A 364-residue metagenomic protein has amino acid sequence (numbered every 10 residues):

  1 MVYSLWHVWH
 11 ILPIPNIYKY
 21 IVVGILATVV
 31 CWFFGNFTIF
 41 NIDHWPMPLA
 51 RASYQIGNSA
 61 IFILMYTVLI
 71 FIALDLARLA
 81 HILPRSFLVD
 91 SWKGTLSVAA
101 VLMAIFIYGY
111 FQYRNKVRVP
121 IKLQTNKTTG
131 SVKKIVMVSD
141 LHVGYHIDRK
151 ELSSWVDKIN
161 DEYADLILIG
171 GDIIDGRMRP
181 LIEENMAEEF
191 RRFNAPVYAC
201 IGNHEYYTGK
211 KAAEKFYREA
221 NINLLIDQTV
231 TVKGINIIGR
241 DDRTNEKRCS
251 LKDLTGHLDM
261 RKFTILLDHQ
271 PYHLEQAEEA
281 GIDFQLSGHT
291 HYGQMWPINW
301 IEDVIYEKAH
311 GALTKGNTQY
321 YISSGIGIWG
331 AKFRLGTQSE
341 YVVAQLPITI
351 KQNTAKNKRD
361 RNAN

Functional and structural regions predicted by a protein language model:
M1-R114, K351, N362-A363: Non-catalytic terminal accessory segments
L79-I82, K116-I121, D140: Low-complexity, intrinsically disordered or weakly predicted helical/coil tracts enriched in serine/threonine
W92, L102-T128, G144-K150: Hydrophobic alpha-helical transmembrane segments in integral membrane proteins
Q124-T354: Soluble catalytic domains of enzymes that build or remodel membrane lipids, polysaccharides, and related
K356-N364: Compositionally biased, proline/threonine/alanine/serine-rich low-complexity intrinsically disordered stretches
